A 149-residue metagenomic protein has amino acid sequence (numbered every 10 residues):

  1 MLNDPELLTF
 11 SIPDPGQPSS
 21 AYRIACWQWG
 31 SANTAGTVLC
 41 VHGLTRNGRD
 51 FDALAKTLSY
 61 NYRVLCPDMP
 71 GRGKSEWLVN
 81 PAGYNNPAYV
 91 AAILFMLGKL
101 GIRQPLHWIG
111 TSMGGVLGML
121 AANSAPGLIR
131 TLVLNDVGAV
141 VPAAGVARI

Functional and structural regions predicted by a protein language model:
M1-A25: N-terminal cap/lid segment of alpha/beta-hydrolase-fold proteins
D4, R23, N61-Y62, P105 (+1 more regions): A generic structural signal for alpha->beta connector loops
S19-Y22, C66-I109: Active-site loop/oxyanion-hole signature of alpha/beta-hydrolase fold enzymes
A25-V79: Conserved HGGG/HGGXW glycine-rich cap/lid loop of the alpha/beta-hydrolase fold
A32-T34, Y60, I102-Q104, P126-G127: Active-site acidic short loop of glycosyltransferases
D52, L94, M119-N123: Short, hydrophobic alpha-helix immediately C-terminal to the catalytic nucleophile
E76-V79, A143-A147: Short aromatic-enriched loop/helix-cap "lid" or pocket-rim segments at secondary-structure transitions that line
Q104-G145: Conserved hydrolase catalytic core segment
